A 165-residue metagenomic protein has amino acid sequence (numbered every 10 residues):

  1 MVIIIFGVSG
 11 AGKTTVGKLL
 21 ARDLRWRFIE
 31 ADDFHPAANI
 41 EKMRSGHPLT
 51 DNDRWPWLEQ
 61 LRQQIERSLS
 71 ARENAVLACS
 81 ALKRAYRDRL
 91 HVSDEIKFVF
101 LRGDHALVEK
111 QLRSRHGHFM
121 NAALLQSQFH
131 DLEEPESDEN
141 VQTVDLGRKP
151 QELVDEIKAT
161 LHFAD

Functional and structural regions predicted by a protein language model:
I3, L19, D23, A71 (+3 more regions): NTP-dependent small-molecule kinase module
V8: P-loop (Walker A) phosphate-binding loop of NTP-binding proteins
K13: Conserved lysine of the Walker
K18-Q60: Conserved substrate/cofactor phosphate-moiety recognition/catalytic segment in nucleotide-dependent phosphotransferases
H35, L82-K83, D104-L107, K149: Conserved nucleotide-binding/hydrolysis micro-motifs of P-loop NTPases
K42, H47, S93-P135, Q142: A glycine- and Lys/Arg-enriched "phosphate-lid" helix/loop adjacent to the NTP-binding pocket of small-molecule kinases
N52-S93, K97, L101: Glycine-rich phosphate-binding loop used to anchor ATP phosphates in small-molecule kinases, encompassing both
Y86-D88, K110, L153: Short glycine-/acidic-enriched loop or helix-start segments at secondary-structure transitions that form or flank
